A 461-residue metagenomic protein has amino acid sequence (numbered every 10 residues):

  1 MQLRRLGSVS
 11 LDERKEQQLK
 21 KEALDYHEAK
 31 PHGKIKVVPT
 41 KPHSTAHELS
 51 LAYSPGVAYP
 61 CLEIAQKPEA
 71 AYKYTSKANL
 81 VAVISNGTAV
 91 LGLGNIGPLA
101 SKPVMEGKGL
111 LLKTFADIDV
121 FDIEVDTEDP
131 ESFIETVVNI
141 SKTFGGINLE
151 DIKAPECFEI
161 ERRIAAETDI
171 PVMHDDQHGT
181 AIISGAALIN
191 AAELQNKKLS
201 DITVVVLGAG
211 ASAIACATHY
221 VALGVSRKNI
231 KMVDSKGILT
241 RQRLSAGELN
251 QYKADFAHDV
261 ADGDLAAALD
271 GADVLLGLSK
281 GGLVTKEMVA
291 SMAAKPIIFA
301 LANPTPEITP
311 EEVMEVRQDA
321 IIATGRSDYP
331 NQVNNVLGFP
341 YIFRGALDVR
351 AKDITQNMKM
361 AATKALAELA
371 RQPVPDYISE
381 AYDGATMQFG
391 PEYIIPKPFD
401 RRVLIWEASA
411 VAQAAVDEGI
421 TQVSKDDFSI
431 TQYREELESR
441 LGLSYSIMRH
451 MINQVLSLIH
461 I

Functional and structural regions predicted by a protein language model:
D25-P31, K36-P39, T45, L51-S200 (+3 more regions): Glycine/serine-rich phosphate-binding loop and adjoining beta1-alpha1 elements at the start of nucleotide-handling
Y72-K77, K113-T114, N139-S141, I164-A166 (+8 more regions): Solvent-exposed alpha-helices and their adjacent loops that cap or buttress functional pockets in soluble metabolic
L91, P98-A116, T168, H174 (+3 more regions): Glycine-rich phosphate/diphosphate-binding loop of Rossmann-like nucleotide-binding domains
D122, N148-D151, V172-D175, M232 (+3 more regions): General beta-strand structural signal in soluble alpha/beta enzymes
D175-D176, Q195, A300-A408, A412-I420: Adenosine-phosphate binding glycine-rich loop
A261-D262, A266-Q318, R350: Long hydrophobic segments that form regular secondary structure
I459-I461: Conserved small/polar residues in nucleotide/adenosyl-binding loops
